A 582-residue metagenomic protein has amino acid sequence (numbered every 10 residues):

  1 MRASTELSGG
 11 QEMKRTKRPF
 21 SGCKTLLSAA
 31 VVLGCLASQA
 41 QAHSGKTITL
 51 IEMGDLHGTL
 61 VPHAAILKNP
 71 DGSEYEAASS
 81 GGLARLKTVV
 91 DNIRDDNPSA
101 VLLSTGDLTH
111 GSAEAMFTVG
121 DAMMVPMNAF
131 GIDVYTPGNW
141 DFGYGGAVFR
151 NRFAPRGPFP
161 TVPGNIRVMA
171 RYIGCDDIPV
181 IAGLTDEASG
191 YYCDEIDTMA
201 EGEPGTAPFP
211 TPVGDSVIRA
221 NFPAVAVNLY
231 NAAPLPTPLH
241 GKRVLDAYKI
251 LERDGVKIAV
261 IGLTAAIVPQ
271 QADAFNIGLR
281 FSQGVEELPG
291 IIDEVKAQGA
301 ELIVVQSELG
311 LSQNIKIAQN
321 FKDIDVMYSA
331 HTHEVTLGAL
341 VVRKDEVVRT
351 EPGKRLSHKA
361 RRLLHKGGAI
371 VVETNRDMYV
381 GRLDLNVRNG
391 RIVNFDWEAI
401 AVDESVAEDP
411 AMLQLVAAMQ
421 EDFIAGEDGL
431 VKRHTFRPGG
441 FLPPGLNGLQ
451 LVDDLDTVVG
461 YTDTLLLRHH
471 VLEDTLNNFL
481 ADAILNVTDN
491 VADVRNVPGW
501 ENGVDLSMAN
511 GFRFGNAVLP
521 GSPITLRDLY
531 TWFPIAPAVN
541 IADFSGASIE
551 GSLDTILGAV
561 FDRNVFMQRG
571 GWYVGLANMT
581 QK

Functional and structural regions predicted by a protein language model:
R18-A40: Gram-negative bacterial Sec-dependent N-terminal signal peptides
H43-P126, V227, A247, F281-S282 (+1 more regions): N-terminal active-site segment of His-dependent metallophosphoesterases
T47-T49, T59, G81, P160 (+6 more regions): Feature captures C-terminal
E52-G54, V101-G106, V134-N139, V162-N165 (+4 more regions): Active-site neighborhood of phospho(di)ester-bond hydrolases with catalytic His/Asp-centered motifs
D55, L86, D107, Y135 (+6 more regions): Divalent metal-coordination and catalytic microenvironments
S79-L83, V90-N231: Core catalytic region of metal-dependent phosphoesterases/phosphodiesterases, especially metallo-beta-lactamase-like
P212-V213, P238, A247-L251, V256-L413: Functional cores that coordinate and move charged inorganic groups
A399-G521: Hard-cation-handling environments
